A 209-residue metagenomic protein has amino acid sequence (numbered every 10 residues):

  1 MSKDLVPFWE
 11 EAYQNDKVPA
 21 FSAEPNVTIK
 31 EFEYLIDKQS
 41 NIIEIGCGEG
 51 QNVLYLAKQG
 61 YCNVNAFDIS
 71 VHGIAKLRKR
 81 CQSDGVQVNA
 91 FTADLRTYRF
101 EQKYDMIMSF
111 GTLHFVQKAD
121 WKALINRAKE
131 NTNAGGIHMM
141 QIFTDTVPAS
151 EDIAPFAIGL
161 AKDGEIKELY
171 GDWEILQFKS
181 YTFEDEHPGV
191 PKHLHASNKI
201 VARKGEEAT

Functional and structural regions predicted by a protein language model:
M1-Q39, I43-R99, V116-A123, R127 (+1 more regions): Class I (Rossmann-like) S-adenosyl-L-methionine-dependent methyltransferase catalytic domain, capturing the SAM-binding
K103: Short acidic/histidine-rich motifs immediately flanking catalytic phosphotransfer sites in two-component signaling
M108: A conserved beta-strand element that flanks and buttresses the S-adenosyl-L-methionine
G111-T112: Short catalytic micro-motifs in class I SAM-dependent methyltransferases
